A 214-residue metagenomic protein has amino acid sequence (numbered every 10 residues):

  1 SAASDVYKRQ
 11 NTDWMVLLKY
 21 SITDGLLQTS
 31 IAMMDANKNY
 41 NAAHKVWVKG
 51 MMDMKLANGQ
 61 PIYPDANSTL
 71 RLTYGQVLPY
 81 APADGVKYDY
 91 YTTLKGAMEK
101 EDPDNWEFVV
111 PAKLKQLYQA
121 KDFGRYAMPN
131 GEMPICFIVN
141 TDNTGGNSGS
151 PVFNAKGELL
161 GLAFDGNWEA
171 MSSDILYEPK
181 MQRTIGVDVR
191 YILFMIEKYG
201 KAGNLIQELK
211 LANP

Functional and structural regions predicted by a protein language model:
A2-Y7: Short, small-residue-biased leader/transition segments that mark boundaries at the very start of proteins
K8, N37, N41, I62 (+3 more regions): Hydrophobic alpha-helical scaffolding
N11-D24, W47, D65-S68, Y74: C-terminal amphipathic alpha-helical interaction region
M54-S68, G75-E132, I138-N140: Extended, charge-rich low-complexity regions and/or helical-solenoid scaffolds
N143-A163: Catalytic nucleophile loop of clan PA
E169-P214: C-terminal cap/linker of serine protease catalytic domains
